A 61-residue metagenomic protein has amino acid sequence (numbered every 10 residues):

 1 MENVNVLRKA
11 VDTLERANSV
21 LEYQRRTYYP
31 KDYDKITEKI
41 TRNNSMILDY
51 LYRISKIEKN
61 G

Functional and structural regions predicted by a protein language model:
M1-E2, G61: The identity of the second residue at the extreme N-terminus of proteins
N3-L7: Juxtamembrane interface helix immediately N-terminal to a transmembrane segment
R8-G61: Short, charge-rich amphipathic interface segments used for partner binding and complex assembly
